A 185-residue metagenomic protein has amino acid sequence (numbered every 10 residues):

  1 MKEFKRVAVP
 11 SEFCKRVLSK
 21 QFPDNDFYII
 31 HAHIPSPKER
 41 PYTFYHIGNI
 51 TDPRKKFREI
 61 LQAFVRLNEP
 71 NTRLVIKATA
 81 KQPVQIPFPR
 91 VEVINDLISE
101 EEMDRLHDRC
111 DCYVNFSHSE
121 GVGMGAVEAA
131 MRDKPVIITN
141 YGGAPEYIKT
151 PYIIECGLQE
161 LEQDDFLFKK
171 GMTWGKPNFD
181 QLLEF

Functional and structural regions predicted by a protein language model:
K5-R16, P23-S36: Donor nucleotide-sugar binding/catalytic pocket of nucleotide-sugar-dependent glycosyltransferases
E39-E100: Conserved catalytic-core segment of nucleotide-activated headgroup transferases in glycan assembly
D104, V127-M131, G142-E146: Short alpha-helical segment that forms part of, or immediately flanks, the ligand-binding pocket in carbohydrate-active
D104-C110: Short alpha-helical donor nucleotide-sugar binding micro-motif in glycosyltransferases
Y113-V114: A short hydrophobic beta-strand element within the catalytic core of glycosyltransferases that build diverse glycans
H118: Aromatic "clamp/platform" in nucleotide-sugar-dependent glycosyltransferases that forms part of the donor/acceptor
P135-I138, Y152-E155: Short hydrophobic beta-strand element within catalytic cores of glycosyltransferases and related nucleotide-activated
